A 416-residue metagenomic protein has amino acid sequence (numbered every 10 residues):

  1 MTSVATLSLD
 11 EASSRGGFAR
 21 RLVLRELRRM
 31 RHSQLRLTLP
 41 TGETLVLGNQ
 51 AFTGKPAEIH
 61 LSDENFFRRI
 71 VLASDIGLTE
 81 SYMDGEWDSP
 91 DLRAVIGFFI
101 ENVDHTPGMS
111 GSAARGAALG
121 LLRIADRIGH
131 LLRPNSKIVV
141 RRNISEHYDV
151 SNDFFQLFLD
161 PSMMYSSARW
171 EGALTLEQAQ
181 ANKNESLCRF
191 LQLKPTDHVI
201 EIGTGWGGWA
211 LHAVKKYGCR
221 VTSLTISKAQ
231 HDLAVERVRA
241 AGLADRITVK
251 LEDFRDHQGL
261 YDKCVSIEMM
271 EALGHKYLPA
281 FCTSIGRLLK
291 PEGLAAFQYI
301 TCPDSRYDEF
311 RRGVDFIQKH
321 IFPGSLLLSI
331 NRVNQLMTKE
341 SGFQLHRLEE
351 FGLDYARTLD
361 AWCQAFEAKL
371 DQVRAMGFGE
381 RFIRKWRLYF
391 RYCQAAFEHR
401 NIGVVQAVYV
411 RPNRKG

Functional and structural regions predicted by a protein language model:
M1-A181, S186: Feature captures hydrophobic
P195-G205: Conserved class I S-adenosyl-L-methionine
W206-Y217: Conserved SAM-binding loop of SAM-dependent methyltransferases across substrates and taxa, primarily the Class I
A234-V235: Conserved SAM-binding loop
R255-C264: A short acidic, Gly/Pro-enriched loop at the edge of an enzyme's catalytic core that lines a small-molecule cofactor
P279-P291: A short glycine-rich, Lys/Arg-flanked "PGG" loop and its adjoining helix->strand segment in the class I
E292-I300: Conserved beta-strand signature within the Rossmann-like core of class I S-adenosyl-L-methionine
I300-G416: Substrate-binding/catalytic lobe of Class I Rossmann-like enzymes that use SAM or dcSAM, i.e., the mid-to-C-terminal
